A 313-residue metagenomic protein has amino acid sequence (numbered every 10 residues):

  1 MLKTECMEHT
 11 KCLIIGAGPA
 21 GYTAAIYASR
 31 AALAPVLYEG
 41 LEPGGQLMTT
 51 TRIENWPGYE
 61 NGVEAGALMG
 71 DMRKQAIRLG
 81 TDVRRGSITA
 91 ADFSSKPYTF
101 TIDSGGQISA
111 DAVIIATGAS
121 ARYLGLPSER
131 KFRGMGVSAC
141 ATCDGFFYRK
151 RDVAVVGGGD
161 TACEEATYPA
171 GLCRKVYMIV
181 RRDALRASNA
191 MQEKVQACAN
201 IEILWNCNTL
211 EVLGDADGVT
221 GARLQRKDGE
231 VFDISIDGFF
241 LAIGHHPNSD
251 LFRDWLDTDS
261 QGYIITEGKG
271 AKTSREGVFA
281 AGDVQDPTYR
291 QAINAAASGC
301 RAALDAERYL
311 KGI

Functional and structural regions predicted by a protein language model:
L2-E5, T10-L79, C163-N189, Q196 (+1 more regions): Beta1-alpha1 glycine-rich phosphate/pyrophosphate-binding loop at the start of Rossmann-like nucleotide-binding domains
H9-K11, R85-G86, R149-R151, N206 (+1 more regions): Phosphate-coordination loops involved in phosphoryl transfer and adenosine-cofactor binding
T10, L33, A112, M135 (+1 more regions): Nucleotide donor/acceptor-binding cores
G18-P19, E42, A119-A121, D160-T161 (+1 more regions): Residue-level detector of alpha-helix initiation sites
A76-I102, Q107-A110, G171-G268, R308-G312: A Rossmann-like FAD-binding core segment of flavoenzymes
V83-F146: Glycine/small-residue-rich loop that forms an oxyanion/phosphate-binding "nest" at active or ligand-binding sites
S120, G125, K131-F147, I243-Y289 (+3 more regions): FAD-site-proximal beta/loop scaffold in flavoenzymes
